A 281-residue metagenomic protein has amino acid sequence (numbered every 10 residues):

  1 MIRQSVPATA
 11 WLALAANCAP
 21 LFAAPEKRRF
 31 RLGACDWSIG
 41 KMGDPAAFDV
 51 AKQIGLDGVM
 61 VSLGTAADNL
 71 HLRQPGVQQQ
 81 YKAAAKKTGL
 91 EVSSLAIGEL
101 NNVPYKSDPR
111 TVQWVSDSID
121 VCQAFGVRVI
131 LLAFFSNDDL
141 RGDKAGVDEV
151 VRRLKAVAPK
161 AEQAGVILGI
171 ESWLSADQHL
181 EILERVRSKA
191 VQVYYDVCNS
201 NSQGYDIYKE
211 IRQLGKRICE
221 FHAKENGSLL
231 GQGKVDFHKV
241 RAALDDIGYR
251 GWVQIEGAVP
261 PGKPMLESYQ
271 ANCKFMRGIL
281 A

Functional and structural regions predicted by a protein language model:
R3-A16, F22-R31, G40-I54, T88 (+1 more regions): Histidine-acidic metal/acid-base catalytic patches
V6-A15, R28, A46-F48, A84-E91 (+3 more regions): Active-site acidic/histidine proton-transfer and metal-coordination neighborhood in alpha/beta enzyme cores
F30-C35, V59-V61, V92-I97, I130-L132 (+4 more regions): Hydrophobic faces of well-ordered beta-strands that scaffold small-molecule active sites in alpha/beta enzyme cores
D36-W37, L70-H71, D108, G146-V147 (+2 more regions): A generic secondary-structure micro-motif detector that highlights 1-2 residue hydrophobic/ambivalent hotspots embedded
S38, L63-T65, G98-N101, F134-D138 (+4 more regions): Active-site-proximal loop/turn and secondary-structure-junction residues that shape catalytic pockets, frequently
G40, Q74, T111, V150 (+1 more regions): Charged, low-complexity surface patches
S62-Q80, N137-R141: Glycine-rich, proline-tolerant flexible connector loops at the mouths of alpha/beta enzymes
V77, W114, V150-R153, D236 (+1 more regions): Hydrophobic alpha-helical membrane-association signature
